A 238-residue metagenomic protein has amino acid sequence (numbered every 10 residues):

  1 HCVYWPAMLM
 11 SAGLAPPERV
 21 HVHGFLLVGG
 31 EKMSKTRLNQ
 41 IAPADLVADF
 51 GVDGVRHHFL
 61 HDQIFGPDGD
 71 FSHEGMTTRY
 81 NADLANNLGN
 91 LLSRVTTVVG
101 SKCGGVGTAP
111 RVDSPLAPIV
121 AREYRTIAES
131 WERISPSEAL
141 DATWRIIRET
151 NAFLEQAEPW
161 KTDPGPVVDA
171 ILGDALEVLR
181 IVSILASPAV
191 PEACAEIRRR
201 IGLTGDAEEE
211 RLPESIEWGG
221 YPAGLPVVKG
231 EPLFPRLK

Functional and structural regions predicted by a protein language model:
H1, L88, T143, P191: Residue-level signal for inorganic ion chemistry
C2-A12: Short active-site loop/helix that positions an aromatic residue
E18-F25: Long, charged, glycine-rich C-terminal linkers/tails
F25-R111, T204-L225, P232-L233: Catalytic adenosine-cofactor/nucleotide-binding cores of aminoacyl-tRNA synthetases and other
K35, L46-A48, M76-N87, V112-V120 (+4 more regions): Secondary-structure capping and boundary motifs in well-ordered enzyme cores
D68-H73, R122-E129: Short, charged/polar, low-complexity loop and linker segments that flank or interrupt alpha-helical bundles
L92-I127, I147, N151-P166: Conserved, charged catalytic cores of large soluble enzymes
I134, W144-K238: Basic, alpha-helical terminal appendages of large translation-related enzymes
